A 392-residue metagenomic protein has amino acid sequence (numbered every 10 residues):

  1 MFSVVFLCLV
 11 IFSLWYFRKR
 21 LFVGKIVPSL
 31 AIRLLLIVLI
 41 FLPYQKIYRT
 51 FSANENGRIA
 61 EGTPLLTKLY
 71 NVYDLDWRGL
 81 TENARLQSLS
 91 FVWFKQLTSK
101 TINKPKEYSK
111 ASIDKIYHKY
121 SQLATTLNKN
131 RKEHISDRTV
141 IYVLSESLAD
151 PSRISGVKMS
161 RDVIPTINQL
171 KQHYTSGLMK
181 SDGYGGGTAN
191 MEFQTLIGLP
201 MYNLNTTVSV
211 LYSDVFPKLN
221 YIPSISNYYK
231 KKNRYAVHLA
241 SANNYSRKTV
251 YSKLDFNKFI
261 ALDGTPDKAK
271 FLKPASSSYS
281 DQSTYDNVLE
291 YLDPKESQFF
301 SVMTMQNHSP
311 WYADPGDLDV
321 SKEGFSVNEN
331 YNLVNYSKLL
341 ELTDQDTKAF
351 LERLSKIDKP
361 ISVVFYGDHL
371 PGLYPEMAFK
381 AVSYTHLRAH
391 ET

Functional and structural regions predicted by a protein language model:
M1-D137, K158-L178, V215-L219, P223 (+1 more regions): N-terminal secretory/membrane-targeting segments
T125-I135, L144-S145, D150-E391: Solvent-exposed soluble domains appended to multi-pass membrane proteins
